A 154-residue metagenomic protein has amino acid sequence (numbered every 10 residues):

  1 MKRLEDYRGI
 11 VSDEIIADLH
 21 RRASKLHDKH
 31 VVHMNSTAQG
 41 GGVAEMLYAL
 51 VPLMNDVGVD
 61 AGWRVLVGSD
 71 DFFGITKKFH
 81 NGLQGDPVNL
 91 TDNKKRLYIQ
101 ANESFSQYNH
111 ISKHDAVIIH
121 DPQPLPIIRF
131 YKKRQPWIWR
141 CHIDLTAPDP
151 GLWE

Functional and structural regions predicted by a protein language model:
M1-E154: Catalytic cores of nucleotide-sugar-dependent glycosyltransferases that transfer UDP/GDP/TDP-activated
